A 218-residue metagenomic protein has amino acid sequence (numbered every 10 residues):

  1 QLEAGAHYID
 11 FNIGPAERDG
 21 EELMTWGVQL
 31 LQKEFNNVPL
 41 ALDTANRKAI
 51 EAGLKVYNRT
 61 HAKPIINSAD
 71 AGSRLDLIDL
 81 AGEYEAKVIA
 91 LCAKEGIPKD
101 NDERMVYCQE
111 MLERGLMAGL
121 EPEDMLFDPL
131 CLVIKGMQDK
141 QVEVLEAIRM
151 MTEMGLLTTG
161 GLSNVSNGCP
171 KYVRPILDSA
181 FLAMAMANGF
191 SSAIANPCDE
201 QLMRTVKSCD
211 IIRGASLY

Functional and structural regions predicted by a protein language model:
L2-V38, C131-Q141: Glycine-rich, proline-tolerant flexible connector loops at the mouths of alpha/beta enzymes
I9, L30, L54-A62, L75-P98: Glycoside hydrolase catalytic-domain context in secreted enzymes
D10-P15, V38-N46, K63-S73, C92 (+2 more regions): Catalytic beta/alpha-barrel core
D19-T44, K48-H61, L145-G160: Alpha-helix-loop-beta-strand connector modules within alpha/beta enzyme cores
A41-A49, S68-G72, G161-N167, P175-I176: Glycine-rich beta-to-alpha transition loops that act as phosphate-gripper elements at the mouths of alpha/beta enzyme
A45, R59-D79, M111, A193-D199: Phosphate/diphosphate-binding loops
D76, E83-Y218: Catalytic alpha/beta core domains of metabolic enzymes, predominantly
